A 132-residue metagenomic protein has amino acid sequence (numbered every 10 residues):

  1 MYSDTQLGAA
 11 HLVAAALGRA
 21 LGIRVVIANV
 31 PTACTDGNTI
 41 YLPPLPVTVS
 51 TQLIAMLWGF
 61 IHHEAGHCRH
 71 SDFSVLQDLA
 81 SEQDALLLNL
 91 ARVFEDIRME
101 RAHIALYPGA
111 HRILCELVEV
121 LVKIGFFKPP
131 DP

Functional and structural regions predicted by a protein language model:
M1-P130: Basic/hydrophobic alpha-helical interface regions
